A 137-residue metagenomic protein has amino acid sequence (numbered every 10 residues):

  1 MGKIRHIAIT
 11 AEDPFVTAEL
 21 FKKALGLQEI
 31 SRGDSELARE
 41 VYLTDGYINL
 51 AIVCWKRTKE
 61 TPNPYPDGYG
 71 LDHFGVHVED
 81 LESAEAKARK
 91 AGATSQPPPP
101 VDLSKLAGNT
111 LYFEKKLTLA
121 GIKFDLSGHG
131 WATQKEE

Functional and structural regions predicted by a protein language model:
M1-A18, L71-V78, S127-E137: N-terminal beta-strand motif that seeds the catalytic metal site of vicinal oxygen chelate
G2, I9-L50, K90, P98 (+2 more regions): Core segments of cupin and vicinal oxygen chelate
V16, L81-A86: Short, conserved charged micro-motifs
T44, Y65-G68: A generic structural micro-feature
A51-V53, D125: Conserved beta-strand in the GNAT
K59-T61: A cross-kingdom feature marking solvent-exposed beta-strand/loop segments within repeated, beta-rich binding/scaffold
V76, E85-E137: Vicinal oxygen chelate
